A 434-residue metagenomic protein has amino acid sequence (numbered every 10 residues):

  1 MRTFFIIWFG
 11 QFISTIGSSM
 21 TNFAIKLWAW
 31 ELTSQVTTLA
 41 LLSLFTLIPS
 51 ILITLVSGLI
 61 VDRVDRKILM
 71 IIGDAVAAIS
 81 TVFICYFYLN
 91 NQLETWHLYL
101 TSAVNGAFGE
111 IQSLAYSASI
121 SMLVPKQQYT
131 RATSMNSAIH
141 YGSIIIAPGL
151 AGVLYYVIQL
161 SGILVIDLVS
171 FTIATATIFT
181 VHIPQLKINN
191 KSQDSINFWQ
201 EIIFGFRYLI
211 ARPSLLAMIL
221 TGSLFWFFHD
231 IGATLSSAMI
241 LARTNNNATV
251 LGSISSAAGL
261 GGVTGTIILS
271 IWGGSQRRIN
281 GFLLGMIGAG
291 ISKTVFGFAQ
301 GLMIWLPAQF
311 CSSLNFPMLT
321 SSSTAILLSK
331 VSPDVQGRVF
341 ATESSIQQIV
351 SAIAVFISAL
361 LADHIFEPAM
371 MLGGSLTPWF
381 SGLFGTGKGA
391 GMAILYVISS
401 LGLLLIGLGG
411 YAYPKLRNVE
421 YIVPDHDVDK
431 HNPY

Functional and structural regions predicted by a protein language model:
M1-F4, P184-L220, D429-Y434: Juxtamembrane intracellular "pre-TM" segments in multi-pass secondary transporters
T3-I25, S43-V61, D65-S80, H97-Y156 (+10 more regions): Substrate-agnostic recognition of the 12-TM MFS/MFS-like secondary transporter fold
F4, V36, R66, T95 (+8 more regions): Membrane-helix interface/capping residues of multi-pass secondary transporters
T21-A24, W28, T33-S43, S134 (+1 more regions): Small-residue hotspots at the loop-to-helix junctions and early N-terminal turns of transmembrane alpha-helices
S34-Q35, N91-E94, Y156-V165, G297-W305: Transmembrane helix interruption/hinge and helix-loop junction motifs
L52, R63, F83, W199 (+5 more regions): C-terminal transmembrane bundle of multi-pass solute transporters/carriers
A78-C85, Y141, L168-T175, G290-I291 (+1 more regions): Small-residue-rich packing faces within the transmembrane alpha-helices of Major Facilitator Superfamily
N91, A118, M122, L164-I196 (+4 more regions): Helix-loop junctions on the cytosolic side of multi-pass membrane transporters, especially the intracellular loop
